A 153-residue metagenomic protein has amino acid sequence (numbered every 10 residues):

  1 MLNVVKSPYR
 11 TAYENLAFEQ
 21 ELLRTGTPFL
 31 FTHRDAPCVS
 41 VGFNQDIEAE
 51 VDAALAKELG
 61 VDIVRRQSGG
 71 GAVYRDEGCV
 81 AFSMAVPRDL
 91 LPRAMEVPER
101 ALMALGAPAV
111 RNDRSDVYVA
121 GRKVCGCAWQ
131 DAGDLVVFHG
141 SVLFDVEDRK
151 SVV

Functional and structural regions predicted by a protein language model:
M1-E50, A54: Active-site loop/lid in soluble adenylation, ligation, and acyl-transfer enzymes
R34-A36, S68, E77, V110-S115: Short Gly/Ser/Thr- and Asp/Glu-enriched loop/turn motifs at secondary-structure junctions
K57-S83: A glycine-rich, hydrophobic loop/mini-helix early in the fold
F82-N112, V119: A generic, well-ordered mixed alpha/beta core segment in the N-terminal half of proteins
R111-W129: Beta-rich nucleic-acid/ligand-interaction surfaces
A128, L135-V136, L143, D148: Active-site histidine-anchored catalytic micro-motif
V152-V153: Conserved small/polar residues in nucleotide/adenosyl-binding loops
